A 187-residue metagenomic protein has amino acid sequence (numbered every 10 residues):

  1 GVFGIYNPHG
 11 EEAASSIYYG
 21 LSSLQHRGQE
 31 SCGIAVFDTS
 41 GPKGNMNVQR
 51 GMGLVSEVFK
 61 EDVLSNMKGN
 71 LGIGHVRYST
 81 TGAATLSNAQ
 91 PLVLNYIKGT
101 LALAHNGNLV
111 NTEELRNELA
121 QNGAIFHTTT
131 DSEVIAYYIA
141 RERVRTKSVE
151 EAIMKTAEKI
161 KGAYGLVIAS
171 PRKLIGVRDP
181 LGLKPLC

Functional and structural regions predicted by a protein language model:
G1-C187: Conserved short alpha-helical segments that host acidic/polar catalytic motifs at enzyme active sites
